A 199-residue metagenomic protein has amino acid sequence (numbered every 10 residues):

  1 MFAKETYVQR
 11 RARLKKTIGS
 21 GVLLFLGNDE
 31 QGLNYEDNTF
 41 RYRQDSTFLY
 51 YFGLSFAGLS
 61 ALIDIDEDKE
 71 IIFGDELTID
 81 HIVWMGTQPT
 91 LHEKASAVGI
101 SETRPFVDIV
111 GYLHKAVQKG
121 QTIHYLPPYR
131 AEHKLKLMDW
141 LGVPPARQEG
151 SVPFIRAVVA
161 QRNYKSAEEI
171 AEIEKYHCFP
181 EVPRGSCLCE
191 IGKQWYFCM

Functional and structural regions predicted by a protein language model:
M1-G185: A composition/biophysics-driven feature that prefers long, compositionally simple stretches
V182, L188-M199: Cationic, amphipathic, low-complexity alpha-helical segments enriched in hydrophobics plus arginine/proline
